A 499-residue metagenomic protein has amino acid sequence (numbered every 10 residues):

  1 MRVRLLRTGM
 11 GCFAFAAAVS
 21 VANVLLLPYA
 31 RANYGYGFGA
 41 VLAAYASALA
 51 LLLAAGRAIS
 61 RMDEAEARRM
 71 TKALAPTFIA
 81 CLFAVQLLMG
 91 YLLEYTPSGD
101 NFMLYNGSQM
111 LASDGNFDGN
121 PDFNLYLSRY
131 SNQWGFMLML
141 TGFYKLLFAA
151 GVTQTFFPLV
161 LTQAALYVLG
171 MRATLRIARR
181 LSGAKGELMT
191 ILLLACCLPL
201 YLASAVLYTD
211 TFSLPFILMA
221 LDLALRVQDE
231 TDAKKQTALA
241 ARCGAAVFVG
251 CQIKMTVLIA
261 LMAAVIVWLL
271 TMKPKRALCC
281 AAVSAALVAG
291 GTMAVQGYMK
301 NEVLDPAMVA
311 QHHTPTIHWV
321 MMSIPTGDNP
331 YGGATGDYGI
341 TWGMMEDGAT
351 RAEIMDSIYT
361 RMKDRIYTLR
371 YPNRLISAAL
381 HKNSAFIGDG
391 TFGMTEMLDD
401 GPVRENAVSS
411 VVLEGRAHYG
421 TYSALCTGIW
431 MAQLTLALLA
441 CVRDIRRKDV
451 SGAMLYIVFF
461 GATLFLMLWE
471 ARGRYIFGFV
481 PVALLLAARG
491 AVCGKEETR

Functional and structural regions predicted by a protein language model:
M1-L87, C280-A286, G494: Start-transfer (signal-anchor) and selected internal transmembrane alpha helices of multi-pass inner/ER membrane
N33-Y45, Q154, P158, L380-F459: Membrane-interface anchor segments at the N-terminal boundary of transmembrane helices in multi-pass membrane enzymes
N106-Q109, F123-V152, A164: Short hydrophobic/aromatic helix or loop-helix immediately within or flanking a transmembrane segment in polytopic
F117-D118, K300-V403: Membrane-proximal stem/loop segments at transmembrane-domain junctions that anchor or position
Y130, W134, F148-L169, G420-G428: Loop-to-helix entry region of an early transmembrane alpha helix in multi-pass inner-membrane enzymes
L161-L181, M219, T435-L439: Transmembrane-helix motifs of polytopic, lipid-linked glycan transferases
M171-C196, K448-M454: Transmembrane-helix signature of polytopic, membrane-embedded enzymes that assemble or transfer cell-envelope glycans
P199-S213: Short acidic/glycine- and proline-prone juxtamembrane loop motifs at membrane-interface regions of multi-pass membrane
